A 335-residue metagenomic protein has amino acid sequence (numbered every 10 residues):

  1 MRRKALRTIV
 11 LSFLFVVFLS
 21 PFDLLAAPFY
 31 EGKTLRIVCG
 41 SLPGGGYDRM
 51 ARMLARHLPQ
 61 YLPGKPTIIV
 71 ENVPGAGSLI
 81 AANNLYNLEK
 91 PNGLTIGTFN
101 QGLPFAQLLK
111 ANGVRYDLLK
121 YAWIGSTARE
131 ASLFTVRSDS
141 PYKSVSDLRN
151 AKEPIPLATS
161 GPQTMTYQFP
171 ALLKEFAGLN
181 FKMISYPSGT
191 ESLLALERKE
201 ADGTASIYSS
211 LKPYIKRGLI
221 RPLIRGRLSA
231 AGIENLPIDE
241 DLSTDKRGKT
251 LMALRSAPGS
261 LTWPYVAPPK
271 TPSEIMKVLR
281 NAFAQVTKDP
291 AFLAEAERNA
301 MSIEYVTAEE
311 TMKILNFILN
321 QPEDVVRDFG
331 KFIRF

Functional and structural regions predicted by a protein language model:
I9-D23: Bacterial N-terminal signal peptides
L24-P28: Boundary at the C-terminal end of the N-terminal hydrophobic targeting segment
F29, L35, Q60-L62, N84-T95 (+3 more regions): Hinge/capping helix and adjacent helix->loop/strand transition within the periplasmic-binding protein
E31-L35, R217, K270-F335: An extracytoplasmic/periplasmic, membrane-proximal ligand-sensing/linker region
R36-A51, P74-G77, A158-M165: Extracytoplasmic "Venus flytrap"
G44-G64, Y167-E175, Y214: Short, polar/charged alpha-helical segment
L54, A76-S78, G93-F105, S126-A128 (+1 more regions): Ligand-binding clamshell of periplasmic/extracellular solute-binding protein-like
P74, P154, A158-D241: Ligand-binding pocket segment of bilobal, Venus flytrap-like solute-binding proteins
